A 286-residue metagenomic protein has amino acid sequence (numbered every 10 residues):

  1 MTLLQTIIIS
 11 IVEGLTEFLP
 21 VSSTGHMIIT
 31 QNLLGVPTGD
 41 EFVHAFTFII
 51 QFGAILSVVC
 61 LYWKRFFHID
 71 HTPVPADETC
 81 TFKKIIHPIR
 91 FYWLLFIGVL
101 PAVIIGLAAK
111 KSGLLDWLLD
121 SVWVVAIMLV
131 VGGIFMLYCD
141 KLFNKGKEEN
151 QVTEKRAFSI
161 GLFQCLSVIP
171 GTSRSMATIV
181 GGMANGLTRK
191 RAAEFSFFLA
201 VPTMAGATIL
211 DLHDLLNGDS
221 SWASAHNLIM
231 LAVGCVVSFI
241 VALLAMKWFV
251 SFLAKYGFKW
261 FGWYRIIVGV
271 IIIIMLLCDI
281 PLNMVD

Functional and structural regions predicted by a protein language model:
M1-D286: Multi-pass membrane proteins that catalyze or facilitate reactions on polyprenyl-/lipid-phosphate substrates and their
